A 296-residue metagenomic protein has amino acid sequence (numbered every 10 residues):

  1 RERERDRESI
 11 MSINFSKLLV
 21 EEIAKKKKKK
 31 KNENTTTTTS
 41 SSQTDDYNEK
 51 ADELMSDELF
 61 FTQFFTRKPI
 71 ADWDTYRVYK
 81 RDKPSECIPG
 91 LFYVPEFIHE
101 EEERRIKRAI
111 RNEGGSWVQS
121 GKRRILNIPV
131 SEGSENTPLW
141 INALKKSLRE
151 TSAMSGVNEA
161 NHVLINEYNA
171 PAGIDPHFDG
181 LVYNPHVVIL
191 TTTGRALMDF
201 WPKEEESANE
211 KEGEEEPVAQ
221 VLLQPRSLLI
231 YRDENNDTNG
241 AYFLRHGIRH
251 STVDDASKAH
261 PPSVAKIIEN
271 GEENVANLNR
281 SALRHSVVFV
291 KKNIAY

Functional and structural regions predicted by a protein language model:
R1-I10: Short, Lys/Arg-enriched N-terminal segments with co-localized hydrophobic residues within the first ~10-30 amino acids
I10-Y296: Non-heme Fe(II) oxygenase metal-center motifs and adjacent flexible, charged/small-residue loops
